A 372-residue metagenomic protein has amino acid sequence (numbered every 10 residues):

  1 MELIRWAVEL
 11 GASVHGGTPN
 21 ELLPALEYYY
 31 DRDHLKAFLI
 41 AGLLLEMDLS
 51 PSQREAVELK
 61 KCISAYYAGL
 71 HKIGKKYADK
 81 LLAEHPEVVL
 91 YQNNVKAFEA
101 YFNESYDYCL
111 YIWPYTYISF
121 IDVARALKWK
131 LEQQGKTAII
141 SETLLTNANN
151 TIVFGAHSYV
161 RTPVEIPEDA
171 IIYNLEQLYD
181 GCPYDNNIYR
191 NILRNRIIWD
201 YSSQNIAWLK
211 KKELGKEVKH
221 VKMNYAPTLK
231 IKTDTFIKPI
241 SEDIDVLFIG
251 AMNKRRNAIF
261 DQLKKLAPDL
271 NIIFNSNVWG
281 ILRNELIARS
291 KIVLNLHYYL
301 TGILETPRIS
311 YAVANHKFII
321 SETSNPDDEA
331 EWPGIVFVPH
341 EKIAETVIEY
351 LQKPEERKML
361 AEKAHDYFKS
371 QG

Functional and structural regions predicted by a protein language model:
H15-L23, S52-E58, E87: Generic helix N-cap/helix-start motif at coil->alpha-helix transitions
L23-P24, K60, N93-N94: "A position-specific structural signal for the A-helix of alpha-solenoid helical repeats
L26-E27, I63, A97: Residue-level recognition of tetratricopeptide repeat
E104-A148, F154-I166, N174-V336: Nucleotide-sugar donor-binding catalytic core of glycosyltransferases
P339-E356: C-terminal "capping" alpha-helix adjacent to the active site of nucleotide-linked donor transferases in cell-envelope
L351-G372: A charged, aromatic-enriched C-terminal amphipathic alpha-helix characteristic of glycosyltransferases across folds
